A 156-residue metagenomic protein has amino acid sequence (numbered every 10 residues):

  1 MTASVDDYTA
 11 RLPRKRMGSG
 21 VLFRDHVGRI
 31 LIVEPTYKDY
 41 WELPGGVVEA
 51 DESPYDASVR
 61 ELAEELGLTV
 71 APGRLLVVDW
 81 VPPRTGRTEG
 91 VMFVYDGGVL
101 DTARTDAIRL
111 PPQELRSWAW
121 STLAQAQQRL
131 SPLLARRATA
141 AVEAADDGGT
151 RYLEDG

Functional and structural regions predicted by a protein language model:
M1-G20: Acidic, metal-coordinating catalytic segment for phosphate/diphosphate chemistry, firing primarily on the Nudix
P13-K15, D39, E89-V91: Residue-level preference for beta-strand/loop junctions
G18-G20, T69-P72: Conserved beta-strand residues within beta-sheet cores
G20, R29, S117: Conserved beta-strand and immediately adjacent loop positions that scaffold enzyme active sites
D25-E64: Conserved Nudix-box catalytic region and its N-terminal flanking loop in Nudix hydrolases and closely related
D39-Y40, P111-G156: Nudix hydrolase/Nudix homology domain
V48-A71, D79-L133: Unchanged
